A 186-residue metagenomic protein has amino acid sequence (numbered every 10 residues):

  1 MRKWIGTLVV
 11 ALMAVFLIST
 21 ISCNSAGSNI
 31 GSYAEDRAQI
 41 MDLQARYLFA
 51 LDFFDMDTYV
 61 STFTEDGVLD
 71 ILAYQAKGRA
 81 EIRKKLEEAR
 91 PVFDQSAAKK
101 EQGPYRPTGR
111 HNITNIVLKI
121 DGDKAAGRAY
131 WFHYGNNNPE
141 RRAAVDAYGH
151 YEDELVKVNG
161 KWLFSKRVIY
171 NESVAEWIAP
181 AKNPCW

Functional and structural regions predicted by a protein language model:
M1-V10: Bacterial N-terminal signal peptides that target proteins for export
V9-T20: Bacterial N-terminal signal peptides
C23-F53, D57-E65, K77-A80: Short, low-complexity N-terminal intrinsically disordered segments enriched in polar/charged residues
A38, P107-G109, A144-D146: Transmembrane beta-barrel outer-membrane domains
M56-W131: A solvent-exposed, acidic/Ser-Thr-rich amphipathic alpha-helical stretch
H111-I113, D146-Y151: Short, surface-exposed coil-to-beta transition loops
K124-R128, Y148-A179: Short beta-strand edge/turn micro-motifs at domain boundaries
H133-N137: Beta-strand elements of well-folded, non-transmembrane domains
